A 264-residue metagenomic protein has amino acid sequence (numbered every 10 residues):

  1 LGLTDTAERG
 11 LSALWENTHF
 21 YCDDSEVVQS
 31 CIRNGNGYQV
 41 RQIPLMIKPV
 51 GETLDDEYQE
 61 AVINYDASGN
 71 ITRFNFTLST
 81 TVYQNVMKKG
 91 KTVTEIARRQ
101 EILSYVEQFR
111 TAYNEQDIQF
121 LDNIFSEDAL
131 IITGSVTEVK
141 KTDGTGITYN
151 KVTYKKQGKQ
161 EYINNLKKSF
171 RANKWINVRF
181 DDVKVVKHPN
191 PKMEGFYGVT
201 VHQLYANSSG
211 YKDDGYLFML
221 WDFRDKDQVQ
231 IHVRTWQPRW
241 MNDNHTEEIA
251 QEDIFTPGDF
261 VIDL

Functional and structural regions predicted by a protein language model:
L1, S25, K89-G90, L103 (+1 more regions): Acidic/histidine-rich, surface-exposed loop or edge segments in extracytoplasmic proteins
L1-T18, Q116-K141: Short, well-ordered alpha-helical segments enriched in acidic and aromatic residues
D5-N64, G144-D213: Surface-exposed, charged secondary-structure patches
P44-L45, L78-T80, F125-D128, S135-V136 (+1 more regions): A mature extracytoplasmic/lumenal domain signature
D56-T72, K212-Q228: A short, surface-exposed beta-strand/turn
G69-E115, Q119, N123: Short, low-complexity N-terminal intrinsically disordered segments enriched in polar/charged residues
N75-N85, L204-N207, H232-P257, I262-D263: Short, solvent-exposed aromatic-acidic interface loops
R110-E115, S126, L130, K167-W175: Sec-exported extracytoplasmic/periplasmic mature domains
